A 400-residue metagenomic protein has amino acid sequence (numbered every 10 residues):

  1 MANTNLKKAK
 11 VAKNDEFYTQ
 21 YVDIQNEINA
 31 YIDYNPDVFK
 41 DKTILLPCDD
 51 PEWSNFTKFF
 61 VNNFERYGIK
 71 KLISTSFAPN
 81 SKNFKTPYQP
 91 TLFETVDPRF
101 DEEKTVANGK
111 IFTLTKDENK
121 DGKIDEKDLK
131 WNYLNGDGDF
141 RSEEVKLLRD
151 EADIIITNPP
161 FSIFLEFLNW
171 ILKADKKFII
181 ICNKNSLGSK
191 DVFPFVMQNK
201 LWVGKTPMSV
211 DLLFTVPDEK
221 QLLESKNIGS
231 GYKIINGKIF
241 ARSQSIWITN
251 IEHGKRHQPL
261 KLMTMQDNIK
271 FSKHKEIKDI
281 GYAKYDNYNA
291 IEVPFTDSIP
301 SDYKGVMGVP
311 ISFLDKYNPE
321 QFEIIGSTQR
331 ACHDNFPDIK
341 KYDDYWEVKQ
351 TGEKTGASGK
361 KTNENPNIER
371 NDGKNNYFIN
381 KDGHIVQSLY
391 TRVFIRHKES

Functional and structural regions predicted by a protein language model:
M1-S400: Class I S-adenosyl-L-methionine-dependent methyltransferase catalytic core
